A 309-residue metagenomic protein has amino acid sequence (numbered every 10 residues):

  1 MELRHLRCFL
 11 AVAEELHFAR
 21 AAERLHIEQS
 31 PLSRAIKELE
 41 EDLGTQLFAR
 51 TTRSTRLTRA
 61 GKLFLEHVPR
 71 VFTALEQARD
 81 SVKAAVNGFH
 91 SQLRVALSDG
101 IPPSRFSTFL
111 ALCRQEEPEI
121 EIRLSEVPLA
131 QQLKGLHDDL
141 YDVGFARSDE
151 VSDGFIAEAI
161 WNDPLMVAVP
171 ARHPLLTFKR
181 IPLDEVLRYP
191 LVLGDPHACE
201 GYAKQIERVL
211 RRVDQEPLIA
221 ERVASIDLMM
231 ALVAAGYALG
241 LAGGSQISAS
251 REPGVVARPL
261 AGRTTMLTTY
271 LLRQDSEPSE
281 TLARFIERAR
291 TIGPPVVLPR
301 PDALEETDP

Functional and structural regions predicted by a protein language model:
F9, A21-A22, T58-G61: Hydrophobic two-helix hairpin corresponding to the core of helix-turn-helix DNA-binding domains
V12-P31, S54: Short helix-boundary/capping micro-motifs
E40-K62: A short LG(V/I)-centered, amphipathic sequence patch enriched for acidic residue(s) preceding the LG motif
H90-D153, V223: Central regulatory/effector-binding core of bacterial HTH transcription factors
P128-L133, H137-Y141, A146-R147, H197-R258 (+1 more regions): Hydrophobic hinge/microswitch elements
D153-A159, D163-P164, F178, D227-S276: Beta-alpha-beta core module
A157-L165, V169-L191, D275, E280-A283: Flexible hinge/capping segments at coil-to-helix
P190-V213, S279-E287, G293-L304: Secondary-structure junction motif
